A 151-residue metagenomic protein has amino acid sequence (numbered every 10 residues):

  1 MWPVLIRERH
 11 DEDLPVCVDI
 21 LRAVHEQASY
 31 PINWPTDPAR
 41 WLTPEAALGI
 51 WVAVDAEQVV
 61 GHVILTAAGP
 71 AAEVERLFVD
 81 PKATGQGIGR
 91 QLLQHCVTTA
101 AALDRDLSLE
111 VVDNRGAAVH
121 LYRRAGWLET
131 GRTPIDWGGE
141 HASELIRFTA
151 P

Functional and structural regions predicted by a protein language model:
W2-V4, E8-K82, R90-T99, I135: Acetyl-CoA-dependent GNAT
T84, L109-V119, I135-A142: Conserved beta-strand-loop-alpha-helix junction that forms the acyl-donor binding cleft
G87: Glycine-rich phosphate-binding loop
H95, H120-L121: Structural preference for long, well-ordered alpha-helical segments within the folded cores of structured domains
A100-V111: Conserved GNAT acetyl-CoA-binding A-motif
Y122, W127: Conserved active-site tyrosine of GNAT-family acetyltransferases
E129-R132: A secondary-structure capping/hinge motif
E144-P151: Terminal substrate-recognition subdomain of acyl/acetyltransferases
